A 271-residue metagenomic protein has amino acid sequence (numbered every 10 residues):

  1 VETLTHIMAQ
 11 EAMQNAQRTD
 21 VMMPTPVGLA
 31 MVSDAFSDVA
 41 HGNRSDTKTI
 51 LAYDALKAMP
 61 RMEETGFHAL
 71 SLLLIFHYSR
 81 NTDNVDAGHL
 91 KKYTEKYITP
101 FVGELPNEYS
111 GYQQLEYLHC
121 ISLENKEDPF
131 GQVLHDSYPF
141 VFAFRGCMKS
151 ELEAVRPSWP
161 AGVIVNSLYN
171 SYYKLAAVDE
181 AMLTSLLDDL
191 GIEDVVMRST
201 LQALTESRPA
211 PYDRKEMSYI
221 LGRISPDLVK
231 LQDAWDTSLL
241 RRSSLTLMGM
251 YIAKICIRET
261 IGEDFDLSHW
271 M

Functional and structural regions predicted by a protein language model:
V1-L56, K215, Y219-D264, M271: Eukaryotic partner-binding/assembly regions in large regulatory complexes
D20, D54, A58-M62, T99-G103: Conserved aromatic-histidine-acidic binding/catalytic patches
S45-N84: Short alpha-helical segments that sit at the start of domains
T65, P106-S110: Generic recognition of stable, solvent-exposed alpha-helical segments in well-folded globular domains
R80-K91, L123-V133: Short acidic alpha-helical/loop segments enriched in Asp/Glu that coordinate divalent cations
H89-P106: Short helix-coil junctions and helix-kink-helix linkers
Y109-E127: A short, conserved structural fragment
Q132-L267: Short, amphipathic alpha-helical interaction segments positioned at domain boundaries
